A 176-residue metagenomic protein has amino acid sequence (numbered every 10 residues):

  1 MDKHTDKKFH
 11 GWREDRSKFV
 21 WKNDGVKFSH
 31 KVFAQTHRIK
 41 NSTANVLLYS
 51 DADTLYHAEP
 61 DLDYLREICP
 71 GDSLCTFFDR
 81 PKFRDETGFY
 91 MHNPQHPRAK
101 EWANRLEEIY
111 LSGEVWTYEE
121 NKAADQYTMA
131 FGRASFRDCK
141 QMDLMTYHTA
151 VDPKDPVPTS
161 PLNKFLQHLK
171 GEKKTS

Functional and structural regions predicted by a protein language model:
M1-S42: Active-site-proximal specificity loops/subdomain of glycosyltransferases
H4-F9, T87-F89, A150-T159: Short, solvent-exposed polar/charged micro-motifs at secondary-structure junctions
G25, D51, E119-A123: Generic detection of long, well-ordered alpha-helical segments
K27-T76: GT-A fold catalytic core of metal-dependent nucleotide-sugar glycosyltransferases, centered on the diacidic
K31, S50-A52, D85-G88, D125: Residues that flank catalytic or metal-binding motifs in active/ligand-binding sites
Q35, D53, Y90, M129-G132: A residue-level signal for conserved active-site and pocket-lining positions in enzyme catalytic cores
H57-A123: Conserved catalytic core of nucleotide-sugar-dependent glycosyltransferases
Q95-S176: Catalytic core and acceptor-binding pocket of nucleotide-sugar-dependent glycosyltransferases
